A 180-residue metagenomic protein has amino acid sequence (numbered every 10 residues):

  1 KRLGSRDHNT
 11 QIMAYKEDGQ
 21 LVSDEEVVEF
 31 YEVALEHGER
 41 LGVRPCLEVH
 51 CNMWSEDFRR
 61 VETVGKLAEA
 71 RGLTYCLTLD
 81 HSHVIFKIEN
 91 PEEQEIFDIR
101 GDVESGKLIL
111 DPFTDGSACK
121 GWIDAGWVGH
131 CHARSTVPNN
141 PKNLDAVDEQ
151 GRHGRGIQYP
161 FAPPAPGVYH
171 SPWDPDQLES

Functional and structural regions predicted by a protein language model:
K1-L79, I85-F86: Active-site acidic/histidine proton-transfer and metal-coordination neighborhood in alpha/beta enzyme cores
G4, E29, F58-L79, I85-S180: Histidine-acidic metal/acid-base catalytic patches
